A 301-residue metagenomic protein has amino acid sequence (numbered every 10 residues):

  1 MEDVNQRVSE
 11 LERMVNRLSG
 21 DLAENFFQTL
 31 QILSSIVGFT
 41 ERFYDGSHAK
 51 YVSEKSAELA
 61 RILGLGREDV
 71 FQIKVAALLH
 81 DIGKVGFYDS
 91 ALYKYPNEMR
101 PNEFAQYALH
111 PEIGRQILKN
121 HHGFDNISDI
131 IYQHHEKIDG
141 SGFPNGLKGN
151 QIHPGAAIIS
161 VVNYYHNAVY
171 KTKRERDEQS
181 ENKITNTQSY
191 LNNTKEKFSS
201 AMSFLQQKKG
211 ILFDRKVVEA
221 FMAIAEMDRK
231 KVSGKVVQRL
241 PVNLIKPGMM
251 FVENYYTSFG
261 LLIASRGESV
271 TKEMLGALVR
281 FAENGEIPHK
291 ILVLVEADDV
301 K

Functional and structural regions predicted by a protein language model:
M1-D3: Acidic, low-complexity intrinsically disordered segments
Q6, E10, G20, F27-P247 (+4 more regions): Metal-dependent catalytic cores of enzymes that make or break cyclic nucleotides and related phosphoester linkages
M14-R17: Boundary/linker elements of alpha-helical solenoid repeat scaffolds
M249-D299: Charged substrate- and nucleic-acid-binding regions of tRNA-handling and nucleotidyl-transfer enzymes, centered on
